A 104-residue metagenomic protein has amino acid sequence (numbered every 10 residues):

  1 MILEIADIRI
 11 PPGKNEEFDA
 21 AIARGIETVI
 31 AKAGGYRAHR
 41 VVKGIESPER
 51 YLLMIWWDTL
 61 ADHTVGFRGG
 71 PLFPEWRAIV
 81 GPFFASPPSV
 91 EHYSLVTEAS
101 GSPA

Functional and structural regions predicted by a protein language model:
I2-I5, E17, S89: Intrinsically disordered, low-complexity regulatory regions of eukaryotic regulatory proteins
I2-R9, A38-R68: Short, well-ordered beta-strand segments in beta-rich or mixed alpha/beta enzyme and ligand-binding folds
R9-A21: Short, surface-exposed ligand-recognition loops at beta-strand->loop->(often short) alpha-helix junctions that present
K14-E16, A61-H63, E98-S100: Residue-level signal for secondary-structure boundary sites
R24-Y36, W56-E91: An amphipathic, aromatic/His-enriched active-site/gating alpha helix that lines ligand/cofactor pockets
R40-E49, E75-A104: Glycine-rich beta-strand-turn "strand-cap" elements at beta-sheet edges
